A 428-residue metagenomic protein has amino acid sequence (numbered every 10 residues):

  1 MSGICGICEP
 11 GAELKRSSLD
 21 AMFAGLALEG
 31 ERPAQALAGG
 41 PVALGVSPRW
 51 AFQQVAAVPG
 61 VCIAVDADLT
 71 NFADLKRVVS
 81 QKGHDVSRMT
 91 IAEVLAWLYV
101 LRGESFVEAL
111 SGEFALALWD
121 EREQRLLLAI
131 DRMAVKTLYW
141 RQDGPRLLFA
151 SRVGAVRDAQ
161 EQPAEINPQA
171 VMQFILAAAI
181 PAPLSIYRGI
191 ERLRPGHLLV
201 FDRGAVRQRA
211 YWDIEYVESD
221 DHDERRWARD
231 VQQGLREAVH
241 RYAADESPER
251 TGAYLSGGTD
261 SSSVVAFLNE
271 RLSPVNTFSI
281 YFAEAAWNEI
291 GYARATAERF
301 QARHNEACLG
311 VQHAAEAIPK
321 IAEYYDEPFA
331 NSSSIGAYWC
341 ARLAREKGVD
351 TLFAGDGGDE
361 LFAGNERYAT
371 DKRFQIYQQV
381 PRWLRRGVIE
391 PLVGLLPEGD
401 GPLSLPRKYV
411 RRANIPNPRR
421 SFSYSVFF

Functional and structural regions predicted by a protein language model:
M1-D326, A337, T351: Cysteine-centered catalytic environments shared across enzyme families
I7-E9, G39-P41, V46-S47, G60 (+4 more regions): Glycine-rich active-site loop/lid subdomains used to bind and stabilize high-energy intermediates
